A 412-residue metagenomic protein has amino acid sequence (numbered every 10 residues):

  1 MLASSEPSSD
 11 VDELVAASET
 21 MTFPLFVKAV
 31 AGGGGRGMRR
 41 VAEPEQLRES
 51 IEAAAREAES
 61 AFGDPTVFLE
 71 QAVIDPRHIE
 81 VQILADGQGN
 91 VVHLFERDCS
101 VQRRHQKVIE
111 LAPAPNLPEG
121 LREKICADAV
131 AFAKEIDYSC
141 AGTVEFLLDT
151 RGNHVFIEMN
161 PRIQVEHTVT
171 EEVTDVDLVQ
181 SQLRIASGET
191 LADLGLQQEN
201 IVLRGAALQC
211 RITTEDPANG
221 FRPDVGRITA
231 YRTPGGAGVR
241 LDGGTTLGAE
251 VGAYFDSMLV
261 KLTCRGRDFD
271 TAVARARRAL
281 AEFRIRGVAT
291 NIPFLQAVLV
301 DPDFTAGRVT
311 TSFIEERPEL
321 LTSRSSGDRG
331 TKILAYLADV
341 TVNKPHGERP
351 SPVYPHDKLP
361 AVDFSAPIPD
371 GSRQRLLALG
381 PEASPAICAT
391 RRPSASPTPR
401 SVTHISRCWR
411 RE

Functional and structural regions predicted by a protein language model:
M1-V144, L148-H167: N-terminal beta-alpha lobe that positions the nucleotide/phosphoryl donor in ATP/NTP-coupled carboxylate activation
E6-D10, R39-Q46, S50, V73-P76 (+10 more regions): Catalytic cores of large soluble enzymes that bind and process phosphate-bearing ligands
E13-F23, C126-V130, C210, G235-G238 (+1 more regions): Short, hydrophobic/aliphatic alpha-helical segments
P24, H78-E80, A141-T143, F156-E158 (+5 more regions): Broad gene-expression machinery/nucleic-acid interaction feature
V30, F95-I109, L203, A249-F255 (+1 more regions): Flexible hinge/switch segments at interdomain interfaces of large molecular machines
A129, T168-P369: Catalytic cores of soluble metabolic enzymes centered on carboxylation/carboxyl-transfer
D137-A141, F146, Y231-T246, L377-E382: Conserved alpha/beta core surface patches that mediate binding of polyanionic ligands
Y354-E412: N-terminal capping/small domains of soluble enzymes
